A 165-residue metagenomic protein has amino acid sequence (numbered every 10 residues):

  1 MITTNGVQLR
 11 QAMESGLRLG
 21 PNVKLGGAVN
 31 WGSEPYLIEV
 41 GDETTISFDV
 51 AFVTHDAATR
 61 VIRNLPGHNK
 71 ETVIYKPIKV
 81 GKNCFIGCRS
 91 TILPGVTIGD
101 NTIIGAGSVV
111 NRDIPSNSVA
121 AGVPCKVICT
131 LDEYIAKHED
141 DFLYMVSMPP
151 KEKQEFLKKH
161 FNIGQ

Functional and structural regions predicted by a protein language model:
M1-G16, P21-N22, D56-V61, V123-Q165: Terminal amphipathic alpha-helical/low-complexity segments used for targeting or macromolecular assembly
G6-R10, K24-T97, V123-P124, T130-D132: Flexible, glycine/small-residue-enriched loop-and-beta-strand segment within the central core of proteins
A12-E14, S33-P35, I74-Y75, V109 (+1 more regions): Short, flexible, glycine/charge-rich loop motifs used to bind or transfer phosphoryl groups or to couple energy/partner
P21, K82, D100-N101, S116: Short acidic capping loops at alpha-helix termini that bridge into adjacent secondary structure
C88-I103, S108-R112: Beta-rich strand-turn-strand
I103, V119-A120: Short-chain dehydrogenase/reductase
S116-S118, K126: Glycine-centered loop/turn positions within well-structured domains that cap or flank conserved ligand/cofactor-binding
